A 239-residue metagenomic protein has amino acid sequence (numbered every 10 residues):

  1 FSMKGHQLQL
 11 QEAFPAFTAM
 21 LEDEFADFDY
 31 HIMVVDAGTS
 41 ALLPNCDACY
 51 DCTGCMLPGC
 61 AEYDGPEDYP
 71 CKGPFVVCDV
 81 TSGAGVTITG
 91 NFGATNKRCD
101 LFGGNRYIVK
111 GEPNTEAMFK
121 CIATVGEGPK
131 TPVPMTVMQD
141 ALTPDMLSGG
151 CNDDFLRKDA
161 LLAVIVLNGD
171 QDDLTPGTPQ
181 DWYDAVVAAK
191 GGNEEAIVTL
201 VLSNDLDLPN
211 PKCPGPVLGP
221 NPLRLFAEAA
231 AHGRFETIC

Functional and structural regions predicted by a protein language model:
F1-C239: Divalent cation-coordinating acidic motifs and surrounding scaffolds that mediate Ca2+/Mg2+/Mn2+/Zn2+-dependent binding
